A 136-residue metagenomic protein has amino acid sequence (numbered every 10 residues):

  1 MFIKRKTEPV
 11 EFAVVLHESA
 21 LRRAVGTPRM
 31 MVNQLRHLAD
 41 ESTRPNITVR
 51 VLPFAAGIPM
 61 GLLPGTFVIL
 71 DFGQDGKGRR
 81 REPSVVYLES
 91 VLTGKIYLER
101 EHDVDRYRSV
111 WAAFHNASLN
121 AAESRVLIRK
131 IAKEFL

Functional and structural regions predicted by a protein language model:
M1-L136: Hydrophobic protein-protein interaction segments
